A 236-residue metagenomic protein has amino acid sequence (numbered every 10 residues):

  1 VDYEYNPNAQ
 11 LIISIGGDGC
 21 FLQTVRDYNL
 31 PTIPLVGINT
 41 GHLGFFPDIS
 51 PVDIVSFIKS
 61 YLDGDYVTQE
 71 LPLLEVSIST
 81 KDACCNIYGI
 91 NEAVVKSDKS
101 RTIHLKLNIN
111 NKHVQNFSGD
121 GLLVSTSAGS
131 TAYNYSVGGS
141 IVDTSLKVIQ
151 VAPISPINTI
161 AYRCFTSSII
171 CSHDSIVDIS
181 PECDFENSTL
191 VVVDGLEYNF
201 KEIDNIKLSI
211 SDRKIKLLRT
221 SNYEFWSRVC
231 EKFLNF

Functional and structural regions predicted by a protein language model:
V1-A9: Short acidic low-complexity segments
G17-C20, G41-L43, A128-S130: Short glycine-rich anion-binding loops that position phosphate/pyrophosphate groups of nucleotides and phosphorylated
Q23-V25, P47, N134-S136: Short glycine-/acidic-enriched loop or helix-start segments at secondary-structure transitions that form or flank
T32-P34: Proline-centered loop/turn at the N-terminus of a beta-strand
L43-D120: Catalytic core of DAGKc-family lipid kinases
I87, V95-K96, I109-V114, C164-F236: ATP/nucleoside-binding phosphotransfer catalytic cores, i.e., glycine-rich phosphate-binding loops
N116-D120, V124-A161: Gly/Ser/Thr-rich active-site loops/lids in small-molecule metabolic enzymes that frequently grip phosphoryl groups
